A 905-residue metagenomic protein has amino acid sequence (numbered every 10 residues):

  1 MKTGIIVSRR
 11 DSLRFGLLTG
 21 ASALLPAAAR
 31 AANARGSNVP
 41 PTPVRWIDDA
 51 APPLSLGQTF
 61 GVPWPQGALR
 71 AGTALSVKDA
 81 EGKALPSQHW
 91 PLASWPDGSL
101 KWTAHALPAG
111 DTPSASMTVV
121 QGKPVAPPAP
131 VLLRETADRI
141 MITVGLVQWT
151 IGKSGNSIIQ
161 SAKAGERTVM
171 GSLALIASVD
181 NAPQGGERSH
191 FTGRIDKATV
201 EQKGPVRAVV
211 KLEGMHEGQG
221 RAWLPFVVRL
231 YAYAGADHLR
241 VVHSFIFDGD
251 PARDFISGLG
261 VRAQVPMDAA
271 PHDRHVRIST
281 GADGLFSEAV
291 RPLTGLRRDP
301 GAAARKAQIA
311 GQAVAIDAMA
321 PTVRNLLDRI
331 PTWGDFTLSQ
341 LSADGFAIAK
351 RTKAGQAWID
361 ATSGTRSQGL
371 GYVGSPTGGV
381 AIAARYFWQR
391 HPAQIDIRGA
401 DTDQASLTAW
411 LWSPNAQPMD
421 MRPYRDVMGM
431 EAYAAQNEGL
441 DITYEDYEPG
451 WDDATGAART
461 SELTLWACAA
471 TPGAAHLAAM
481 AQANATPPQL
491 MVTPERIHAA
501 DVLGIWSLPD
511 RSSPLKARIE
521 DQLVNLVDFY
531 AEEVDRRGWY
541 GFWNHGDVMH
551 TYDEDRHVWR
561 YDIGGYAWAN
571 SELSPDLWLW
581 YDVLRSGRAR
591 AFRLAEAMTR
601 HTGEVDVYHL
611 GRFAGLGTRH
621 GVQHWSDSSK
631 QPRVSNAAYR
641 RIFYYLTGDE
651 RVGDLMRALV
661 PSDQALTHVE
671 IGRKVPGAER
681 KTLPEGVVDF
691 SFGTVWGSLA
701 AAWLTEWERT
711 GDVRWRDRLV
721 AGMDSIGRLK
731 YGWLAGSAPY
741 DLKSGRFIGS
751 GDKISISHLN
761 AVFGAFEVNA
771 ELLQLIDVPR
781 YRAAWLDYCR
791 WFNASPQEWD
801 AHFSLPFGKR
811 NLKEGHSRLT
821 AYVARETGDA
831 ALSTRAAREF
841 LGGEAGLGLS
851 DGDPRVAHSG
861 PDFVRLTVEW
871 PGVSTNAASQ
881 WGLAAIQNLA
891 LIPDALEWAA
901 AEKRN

Functional and structural regions predicted by a protein language model:
K2-G20: N-terminal secretory signal peptides and thylakoid transit peptides that target proteins across membranes
A27-T42: C-terminal segment of N-terminal export signals and the immediately downstream linker at the start of the mature
A51-A71, I256-Q264: Surface-exposed beta-strand/loop patches in extracellular or lumenal glycoproteins
K78-K101, M430-I442: Solvent-exposed beta-strand/loop surfaces of large extracellular or lumenal domains
P127-S154, G473-Y581, R585, G617-H620: An acidic-aromatic substrate-binding cleft motif
R139-V492, H545-D553, A567-N570, S628-Q631: Beta-strand/loop-rich accessory regions of lumenal/periplasmic or secreted enzymes, predominantly carbohydrate-active
A474-A483, T705-D717, A721-G732, G736-S755 (+1 more regions): Terminal, non-catalytic domain-edge segments
V534-N570, T602-W715, K730-H758, V762 (+1 more regions): Catalytic cores of eukaryotic secretory-pathway lumenal/extracellular enzymes that build and remodel glycoconjugates
